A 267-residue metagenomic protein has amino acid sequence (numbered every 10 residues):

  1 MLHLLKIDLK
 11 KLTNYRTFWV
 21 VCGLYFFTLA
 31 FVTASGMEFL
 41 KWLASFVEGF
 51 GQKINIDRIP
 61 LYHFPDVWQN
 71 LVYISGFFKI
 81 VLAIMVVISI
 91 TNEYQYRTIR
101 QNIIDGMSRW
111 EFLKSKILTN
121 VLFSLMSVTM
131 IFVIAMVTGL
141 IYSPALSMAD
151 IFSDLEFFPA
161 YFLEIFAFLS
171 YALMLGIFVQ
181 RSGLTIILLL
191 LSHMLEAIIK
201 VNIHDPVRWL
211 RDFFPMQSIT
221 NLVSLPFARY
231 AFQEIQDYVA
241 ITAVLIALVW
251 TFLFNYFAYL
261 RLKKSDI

Functional and structural regions predicted by a protein language model:
M1-F26: Aromatic- and glycine-rich beta-strand/loop motifs that create alpha-glucan
R16-V20, E111, L184: Residue-level recognition of membrane-helix boundary sites in multi-pass small-molecule transporters
V21-F26, L184-E196, D212-M216: Central hydrophobic cores of alpha-helical transmembrane segments in multi-pass integral membrane proteins
L24-S89, L113-F178, M194-I198, D205 (+2 more regions): Secretory targeting signals
L82, Q95, M130, A167 (+4 more regions): Residue-level signal for transmembrane alpha-helical positions in Major Facilitator Superfamily
I84-D105, R109-W110, I117: Transmembrane helix boundary and interhelical loop/hinge segments in multi-pass membrane proteins
I246-I267: Junction motif at the cytosolic side of a transmembrane helix
